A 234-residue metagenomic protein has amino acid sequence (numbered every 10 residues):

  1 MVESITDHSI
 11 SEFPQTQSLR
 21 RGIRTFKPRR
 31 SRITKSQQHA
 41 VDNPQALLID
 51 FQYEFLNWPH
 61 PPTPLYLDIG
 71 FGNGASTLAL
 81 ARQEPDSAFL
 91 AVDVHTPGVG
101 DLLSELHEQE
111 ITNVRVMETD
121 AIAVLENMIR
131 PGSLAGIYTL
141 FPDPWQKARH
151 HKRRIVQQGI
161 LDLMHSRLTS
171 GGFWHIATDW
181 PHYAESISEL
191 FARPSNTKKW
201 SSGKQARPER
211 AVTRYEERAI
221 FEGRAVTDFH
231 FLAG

Functional and structural regions predicted by a protein language model:
V2-L65, A75-R82: S-adenosyl-L-methionine
I69, V92: Conserved beta-strand/loop positions that form the S-adenosyl-L-methionine
G70-G74: Class I SAM-dependent methyltransferase "Motif I" SAM/SAH-binding loop
H95: Conserved SAM/SAH-binding beta-strand->alpha-helix loop
L103-P131: S-adenosyl-L-methionine
V156-S170: A short glycine-rich, Lys/Arg-flanked "PGG" loop and its adjoining helix->strand segment in the class I
S170-T178: Conserved beta-strand signature within the Rossmann-like core of class I S-adenosyl-L-methionine
S186-E189, R193-G234: Class I S-adenosyl-L-methionine
